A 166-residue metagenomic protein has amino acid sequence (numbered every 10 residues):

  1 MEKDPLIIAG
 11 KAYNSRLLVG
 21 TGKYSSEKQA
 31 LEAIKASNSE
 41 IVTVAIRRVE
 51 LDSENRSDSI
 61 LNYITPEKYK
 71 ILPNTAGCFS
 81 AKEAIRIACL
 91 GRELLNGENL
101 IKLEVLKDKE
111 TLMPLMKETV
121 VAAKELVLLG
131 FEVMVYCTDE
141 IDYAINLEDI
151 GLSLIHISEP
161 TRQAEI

Functional and structural regions predicted by a protein language model:
E2-I71, A76-S80, I85: Conserved N-terminal beta1-alpha1 strand-loop-helix module at the mouth
R16, K70-L72, L126-Y136: Short beta-strand/loop segments at the ligand-binding rim of alpha/beta enzyme cores
S26-K28, E50-Y63, F79-I87, K107-E125 (+2 more regions): Active-site-adjacent beta->alpha loops and helix N-cap segments on the catalytic face of soluble alpha/beta enzymes
A33-I34, Y63-I64, G91, A123-L126 (+1 more regions): Generic structural signal for hydrophobic
S37-E40, E67-Y69, G97, L128-L129 (+1 more regions): Glycine-enriched alpha-helix->loop->beta-strand junction motifs that scaffold or abut catalytic
V42-A45, L72-T75, L100-K107, L154-S158: Short beta-strands and strand-loop turn motifs
T75-E104: Ordered, amphipathic secondary-structure segments that act as subunit-interaction surfaces in large macromolecular
H156-I166: Single conserved hydrophobic/aromatic residue that forms the stacking wall/gate of nucleotide- or nucleobase-binding
